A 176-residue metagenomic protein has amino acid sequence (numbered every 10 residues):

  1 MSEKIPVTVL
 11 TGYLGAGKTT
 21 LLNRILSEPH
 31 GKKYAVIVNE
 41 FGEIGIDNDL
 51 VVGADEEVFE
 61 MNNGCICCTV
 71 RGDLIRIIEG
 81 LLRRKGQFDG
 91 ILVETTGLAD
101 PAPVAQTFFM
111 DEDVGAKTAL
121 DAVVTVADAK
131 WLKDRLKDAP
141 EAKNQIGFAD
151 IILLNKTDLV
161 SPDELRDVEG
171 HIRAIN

Functional and structural regions predicted by a protein language model:
S2-T11, A16, T20-R135, P140: Nucleotide-state-sensitive switch-loop elements of NTP-binding domains
K143-N176: Canonical P-loop GTPase G-domain recognition
